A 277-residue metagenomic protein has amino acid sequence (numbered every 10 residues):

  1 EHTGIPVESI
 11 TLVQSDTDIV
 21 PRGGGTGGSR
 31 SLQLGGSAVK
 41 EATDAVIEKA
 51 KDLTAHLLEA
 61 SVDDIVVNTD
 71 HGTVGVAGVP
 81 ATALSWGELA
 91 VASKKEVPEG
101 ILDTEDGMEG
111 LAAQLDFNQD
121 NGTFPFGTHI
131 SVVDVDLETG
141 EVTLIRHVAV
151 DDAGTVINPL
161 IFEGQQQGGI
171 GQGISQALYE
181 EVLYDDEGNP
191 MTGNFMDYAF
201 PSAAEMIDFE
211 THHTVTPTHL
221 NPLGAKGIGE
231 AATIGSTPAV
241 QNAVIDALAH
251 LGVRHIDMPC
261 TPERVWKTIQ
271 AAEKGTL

Functional and structural regions predicted by a protein language model:
E1-L277: C-terminal catalytic domains of large/alpha subunits in multi-subunit enzymes
